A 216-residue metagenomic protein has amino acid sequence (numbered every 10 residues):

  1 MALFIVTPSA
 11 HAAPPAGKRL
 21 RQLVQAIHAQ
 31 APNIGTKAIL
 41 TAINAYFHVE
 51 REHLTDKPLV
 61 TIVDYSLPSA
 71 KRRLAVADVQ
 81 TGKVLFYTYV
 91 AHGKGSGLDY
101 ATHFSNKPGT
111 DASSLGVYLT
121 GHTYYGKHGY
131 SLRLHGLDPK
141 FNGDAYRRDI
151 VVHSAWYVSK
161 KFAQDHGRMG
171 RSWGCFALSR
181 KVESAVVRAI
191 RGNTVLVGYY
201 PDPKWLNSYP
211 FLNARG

Functional and structural regions predicted by a protein language model:
M1-I5: Bacterial N-terminal signal peptides
V6-H11: Membrane-interface motif at the C-terminal end of an N-terminal transmembrane signal
A12-W173, R180-T194, G198-G216: Cell wall/extracellular polymer interaction/catalysis modules
